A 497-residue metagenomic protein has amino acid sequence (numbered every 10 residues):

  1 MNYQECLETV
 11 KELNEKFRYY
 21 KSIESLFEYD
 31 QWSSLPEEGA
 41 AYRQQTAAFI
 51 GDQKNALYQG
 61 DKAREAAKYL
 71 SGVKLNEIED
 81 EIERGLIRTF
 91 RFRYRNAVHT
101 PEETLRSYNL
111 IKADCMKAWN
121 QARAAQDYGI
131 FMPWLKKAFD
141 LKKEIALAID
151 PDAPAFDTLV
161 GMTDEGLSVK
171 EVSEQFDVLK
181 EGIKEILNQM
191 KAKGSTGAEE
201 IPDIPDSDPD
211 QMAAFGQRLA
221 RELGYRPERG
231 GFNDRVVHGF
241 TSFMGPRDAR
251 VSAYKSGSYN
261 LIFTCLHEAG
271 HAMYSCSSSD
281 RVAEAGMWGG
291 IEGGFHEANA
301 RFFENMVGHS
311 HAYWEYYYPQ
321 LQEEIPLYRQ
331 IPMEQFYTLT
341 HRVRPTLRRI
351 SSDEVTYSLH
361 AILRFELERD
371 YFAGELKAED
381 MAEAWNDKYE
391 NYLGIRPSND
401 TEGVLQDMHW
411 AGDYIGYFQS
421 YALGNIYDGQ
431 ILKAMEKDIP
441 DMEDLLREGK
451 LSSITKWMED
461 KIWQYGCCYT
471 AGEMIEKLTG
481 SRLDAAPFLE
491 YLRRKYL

Functional and structural regions predicted by a protein language model:
M1-L167, C468, R493-L497: A well-structured
N2-C6, S22-E28, E38, N55-Q59 (+2 more regions): C-terminal, non-catalytic "cap/extension" segments appended to globular domains
V10, D150, H267, A300 (+3 more regions): Divalent metal-coordination and catalytic microenvironments
Y42, T104-S107, W134-K137, Q175 (+12 more regions): Secondary-structure capping and boundary motifs in well-ordered enzyme cores
Y108-N260, Y496: Contiguous, non-catalytic segments that form substrate-binding/exosite surfaces or channel walls
F176, K180, P209-A213, L219-E228 (+3 more regions): All-alpha helical catalytic cores of prenyl diphosphate-utilizing isoprenoid enzymes
G257-S279, E297-R301: Active-site recognition of the HExxH zinc-binding catalytic motif
G289-M333: Post-HExxH zinc-binding segment in Zn-dependent metallohydrolases
